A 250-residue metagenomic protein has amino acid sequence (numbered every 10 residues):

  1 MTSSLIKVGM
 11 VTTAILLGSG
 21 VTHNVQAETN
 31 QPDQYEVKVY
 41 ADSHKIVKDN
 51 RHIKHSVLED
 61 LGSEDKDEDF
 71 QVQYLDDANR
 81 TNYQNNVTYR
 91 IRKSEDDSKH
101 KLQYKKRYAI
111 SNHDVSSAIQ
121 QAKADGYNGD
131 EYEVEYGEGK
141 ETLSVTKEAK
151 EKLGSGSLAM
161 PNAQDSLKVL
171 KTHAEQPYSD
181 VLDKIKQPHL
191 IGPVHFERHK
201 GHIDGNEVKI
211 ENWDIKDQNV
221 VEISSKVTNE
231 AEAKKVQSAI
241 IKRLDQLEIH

Functional and structural regions predicted by a protein language model:
M1-A27: Sec-dependent N-terminal signal peptides of Gram-positive bacterial secreted proteins and lipoproteins
G20-H250: Phosphate-end processing signature that detects enzymes handling 5′-triphosphorylated RNA and polyphosphate
